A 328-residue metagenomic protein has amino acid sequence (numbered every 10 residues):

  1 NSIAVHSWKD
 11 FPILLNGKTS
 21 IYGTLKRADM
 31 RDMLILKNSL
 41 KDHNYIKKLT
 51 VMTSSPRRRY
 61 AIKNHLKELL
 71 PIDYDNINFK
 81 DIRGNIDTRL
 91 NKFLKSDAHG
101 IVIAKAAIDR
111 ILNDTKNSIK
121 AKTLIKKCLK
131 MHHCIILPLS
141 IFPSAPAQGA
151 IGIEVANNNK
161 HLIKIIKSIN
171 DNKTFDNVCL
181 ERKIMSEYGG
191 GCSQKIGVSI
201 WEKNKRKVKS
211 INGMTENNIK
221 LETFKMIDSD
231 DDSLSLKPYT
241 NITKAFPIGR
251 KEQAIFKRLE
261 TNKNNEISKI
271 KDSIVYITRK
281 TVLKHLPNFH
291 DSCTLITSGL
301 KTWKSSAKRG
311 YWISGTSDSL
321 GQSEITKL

Functional and structural regions predicted by a protein language model:
N1-S2, A98, S193, D272: Short, high-confidence coil segments that cap the C-terminus of an alpha-helix and link into the following beta-strand
N1-S7, H99-A104: Paired acidic/hydrophobic, glycine-rich loop segments that form the ligand-binding mouth/hinge of periplasmic-binding
W8-D10, L14-L69, D73-N76, H132-H133 (+2 more regions): A conserved helix-loop-strand patch within extracytoplasmic ligand-binding domains of the periplasmic binding
W8-F11, A106-I108, K280-T281: Short glycine-rich anion-binding loops that position phosphate/pyrophosphate groups of nucleotides and phosphorylated
D10-R31, N113-S140, H285-S298: A short, gly/pro- and small-residue-rich
L14, R59-T240: Small-molecule-sensing regulatory modules
L25-R31, F79-I86, A107, S298-W303 (+1 more regions): Short, acidic/turn-prone active-site loops that include or flank metal/cofactor- and phosphate-binding residues
N217-L328: Signature of uroporphyrinogen-III synthase
